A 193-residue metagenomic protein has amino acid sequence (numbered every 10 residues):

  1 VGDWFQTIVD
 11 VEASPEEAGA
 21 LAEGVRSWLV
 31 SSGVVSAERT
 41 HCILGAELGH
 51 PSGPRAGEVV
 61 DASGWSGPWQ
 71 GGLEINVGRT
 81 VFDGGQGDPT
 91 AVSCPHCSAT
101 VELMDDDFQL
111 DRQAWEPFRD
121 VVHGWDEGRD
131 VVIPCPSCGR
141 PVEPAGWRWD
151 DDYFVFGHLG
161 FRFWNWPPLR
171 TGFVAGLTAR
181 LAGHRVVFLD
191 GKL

Functional and structural regions predicted by a protein language model:
V1-F5, A91, A99, D152-R162: Glycine-rich, often proline-containing surface loops adjacent to acidic residues and nearby aromatics that form
V1-V92: N-terminal alpha-helical interaction blocks
L21-V30, C97-T100, G172-L181: Amphipathic alpha-helical segments
P89-A91, V132-C135: Residues immediately within or flanking Cys/His clusters that coordinate Zn2+ in small zinc-binding modules
C94-C97, C135-C138: Short cysteine-rich clusters marking metal-coordination/redox-active sites
V101-M104, P144-A145: Short, non-ligating residues that shape and space the ligands of small metal-coordination modules and catalytic
W115-I133, D150-D151: Short linker/helix segments within small regulatory modules
A145-L193: Long, contiguous alpha-helical scaffold regions
